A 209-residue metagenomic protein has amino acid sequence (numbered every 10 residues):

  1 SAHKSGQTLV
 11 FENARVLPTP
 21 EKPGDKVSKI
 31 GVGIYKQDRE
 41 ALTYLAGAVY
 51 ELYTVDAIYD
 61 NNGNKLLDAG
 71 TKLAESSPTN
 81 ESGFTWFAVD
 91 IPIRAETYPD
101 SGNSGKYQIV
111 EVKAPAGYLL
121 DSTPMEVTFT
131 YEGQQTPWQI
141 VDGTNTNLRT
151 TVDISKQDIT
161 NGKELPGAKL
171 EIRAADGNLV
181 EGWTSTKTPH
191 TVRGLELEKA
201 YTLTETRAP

Functional and structural regions predicted by a protein language model:
S1-P209: Solvent-exposed loop/turn and edge beta-strand elements of beta-rich ligand-binding domains
